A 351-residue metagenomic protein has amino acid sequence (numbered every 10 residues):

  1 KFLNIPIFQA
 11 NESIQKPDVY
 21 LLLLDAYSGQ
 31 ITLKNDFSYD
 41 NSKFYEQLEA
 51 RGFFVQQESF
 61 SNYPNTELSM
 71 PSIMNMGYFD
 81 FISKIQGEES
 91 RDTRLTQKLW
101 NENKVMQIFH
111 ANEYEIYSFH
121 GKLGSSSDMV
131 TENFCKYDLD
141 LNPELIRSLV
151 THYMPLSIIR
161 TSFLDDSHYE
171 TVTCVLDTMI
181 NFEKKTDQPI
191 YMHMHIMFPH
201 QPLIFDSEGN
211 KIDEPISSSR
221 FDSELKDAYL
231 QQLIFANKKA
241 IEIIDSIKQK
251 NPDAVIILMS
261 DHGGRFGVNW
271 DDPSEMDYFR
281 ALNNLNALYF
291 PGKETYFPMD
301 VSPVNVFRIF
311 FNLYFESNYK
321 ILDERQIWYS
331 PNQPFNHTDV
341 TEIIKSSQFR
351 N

Functional and structural regions predicted by a protein language model:
K1-N351: Catalytic domains that recognize anionic headgroups
